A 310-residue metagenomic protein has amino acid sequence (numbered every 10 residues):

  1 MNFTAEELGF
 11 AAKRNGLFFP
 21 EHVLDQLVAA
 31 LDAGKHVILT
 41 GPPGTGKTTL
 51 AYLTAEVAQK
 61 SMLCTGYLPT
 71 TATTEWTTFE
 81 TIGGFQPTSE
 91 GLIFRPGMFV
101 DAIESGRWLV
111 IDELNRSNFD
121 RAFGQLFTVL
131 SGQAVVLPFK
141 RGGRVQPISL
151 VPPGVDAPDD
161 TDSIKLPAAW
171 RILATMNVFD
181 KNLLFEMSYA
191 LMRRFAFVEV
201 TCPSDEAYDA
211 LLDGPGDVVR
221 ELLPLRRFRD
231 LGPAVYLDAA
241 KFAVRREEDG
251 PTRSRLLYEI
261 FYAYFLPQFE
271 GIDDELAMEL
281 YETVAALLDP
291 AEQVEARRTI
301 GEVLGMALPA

Functional and structural regions predicted by a protein language model:
M1-A310: C-terminal regulatory/interaction module of P-loop NTP-utilizing enzymes
